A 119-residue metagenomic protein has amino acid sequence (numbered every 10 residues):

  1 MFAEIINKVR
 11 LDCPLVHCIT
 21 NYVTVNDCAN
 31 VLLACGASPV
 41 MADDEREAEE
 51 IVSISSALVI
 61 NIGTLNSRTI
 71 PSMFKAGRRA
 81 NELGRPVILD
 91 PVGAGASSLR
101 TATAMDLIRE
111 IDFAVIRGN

Functional and structural regions predicted by a protein language model:
M1-M41: Glycine-rich phosphate/adenosyl-contacting loop at the front of the ribokinase-like
I19-Y22, C28, C35, D43-E45 (+3 more regions): Fold-independent oxyanion-binding glycine-rich loops and adjacent beta-strand/coil segments at enzyme active sites
C28-N30, D43-D44, I51-V52, I70-P71: Short, glycine/acidic-enriched capping/hinge loops at junctions between secondary-structure elements
S38-D43, A96-L99: Short gly/ser/thr-rich secondary-structure transition/capping motifs
E49-N119: Glycine-rich phosphate/dinucleotide-binding loop and adjoining beta-alpha-beta core of small-molecule
